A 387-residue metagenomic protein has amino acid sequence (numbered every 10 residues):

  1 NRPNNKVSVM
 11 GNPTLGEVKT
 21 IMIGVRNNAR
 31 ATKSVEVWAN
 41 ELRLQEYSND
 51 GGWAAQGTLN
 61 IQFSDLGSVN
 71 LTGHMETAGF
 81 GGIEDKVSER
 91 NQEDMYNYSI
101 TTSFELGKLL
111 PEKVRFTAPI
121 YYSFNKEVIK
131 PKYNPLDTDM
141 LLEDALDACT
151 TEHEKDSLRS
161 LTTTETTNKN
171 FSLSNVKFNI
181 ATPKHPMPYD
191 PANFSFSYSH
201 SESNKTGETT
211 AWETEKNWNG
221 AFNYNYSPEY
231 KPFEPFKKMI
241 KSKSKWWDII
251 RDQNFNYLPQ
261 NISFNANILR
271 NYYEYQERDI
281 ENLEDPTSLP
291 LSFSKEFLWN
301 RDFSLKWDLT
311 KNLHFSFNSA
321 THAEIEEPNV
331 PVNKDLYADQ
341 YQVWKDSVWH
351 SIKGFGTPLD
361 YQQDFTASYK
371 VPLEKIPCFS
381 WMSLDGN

Functional and structural regions predicted by a protein language model:
N1-T32: Extracellular beta-strand ligand-recognition surfaces/modules
N27-N387: Exposed, low-structure sequence patches enriched in small/polar residues
